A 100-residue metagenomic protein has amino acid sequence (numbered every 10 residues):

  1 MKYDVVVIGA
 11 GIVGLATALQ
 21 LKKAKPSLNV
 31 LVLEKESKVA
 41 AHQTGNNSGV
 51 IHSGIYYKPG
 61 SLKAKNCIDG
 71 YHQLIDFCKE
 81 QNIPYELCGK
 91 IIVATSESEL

Functional and structural regions predicted by a protein language model:
M1-V13, L31: Beta1/beta-strand and adjacent pyrophosphate-binding region of the FAD-binding site in flavoprotein oxidoreductases
D4-G9, A40, T44, G49 (+2 more regions): Short, flexible coil/turn micro-motifs enriched in small/turn-prone residues
I8-G11, K35, N47, G89: A secondary-structure boundary/capping signal
V13-L15, V32-K35, V39, Q73-D76: Short amphipathic alpha-helical surface micro-motifs
K22-N47: Glycine-rich FAD pyrophosphate-binding loop
G49-L100: Dinucleotide-binding Rossmann-like beta1-alpha1 core, especially the glycine-rich loop that anchors the ADP
